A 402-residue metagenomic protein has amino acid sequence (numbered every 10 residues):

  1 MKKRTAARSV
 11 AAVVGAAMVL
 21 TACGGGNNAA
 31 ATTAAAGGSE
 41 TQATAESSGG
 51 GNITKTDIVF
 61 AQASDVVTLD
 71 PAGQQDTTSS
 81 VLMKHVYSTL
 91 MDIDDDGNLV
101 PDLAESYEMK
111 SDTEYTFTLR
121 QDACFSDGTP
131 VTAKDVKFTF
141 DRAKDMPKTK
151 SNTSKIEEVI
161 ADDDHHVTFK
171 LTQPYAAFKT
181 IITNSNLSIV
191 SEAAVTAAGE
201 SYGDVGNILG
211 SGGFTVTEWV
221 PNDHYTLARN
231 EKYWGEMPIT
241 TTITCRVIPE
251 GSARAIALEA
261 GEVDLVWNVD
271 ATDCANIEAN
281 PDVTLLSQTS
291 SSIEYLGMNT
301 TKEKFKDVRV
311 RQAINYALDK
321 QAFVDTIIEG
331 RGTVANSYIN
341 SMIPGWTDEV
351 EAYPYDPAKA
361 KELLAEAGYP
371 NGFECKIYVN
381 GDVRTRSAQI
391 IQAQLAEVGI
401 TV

Functional and structural regions predicted by a protein language model:
A61-S111, D141, L209-G210: N-terminal lobe/hinge region of extracytoplasmic solute-binding protein
N98, N184-M237, T242: Gly/Pro-rich hinge or "lid" segments in bacterial periplasmic/extracellular proteins
E105-P147, D162, T168, K304: Aromatic- and charge-enriched surface segment that lines or borders ligand/interaction sites
E108, S151-A194: Surface-exposed binding/hinge segments that line and control ligand-binding clefts or catalytic entry sites
A133-T139, D164-T168, G212-G213, T240-T242 (+2 more regions): Alpha-helical secondary-structure segments
P221, P344, K361, A365-V402: Ligand/substrate-recognition segments at binding pockets and active sites
N230-N276, Q392, T401: Ligand-site clamp/hinge motif
T333-E366, R384-R386: Structural transition elements
